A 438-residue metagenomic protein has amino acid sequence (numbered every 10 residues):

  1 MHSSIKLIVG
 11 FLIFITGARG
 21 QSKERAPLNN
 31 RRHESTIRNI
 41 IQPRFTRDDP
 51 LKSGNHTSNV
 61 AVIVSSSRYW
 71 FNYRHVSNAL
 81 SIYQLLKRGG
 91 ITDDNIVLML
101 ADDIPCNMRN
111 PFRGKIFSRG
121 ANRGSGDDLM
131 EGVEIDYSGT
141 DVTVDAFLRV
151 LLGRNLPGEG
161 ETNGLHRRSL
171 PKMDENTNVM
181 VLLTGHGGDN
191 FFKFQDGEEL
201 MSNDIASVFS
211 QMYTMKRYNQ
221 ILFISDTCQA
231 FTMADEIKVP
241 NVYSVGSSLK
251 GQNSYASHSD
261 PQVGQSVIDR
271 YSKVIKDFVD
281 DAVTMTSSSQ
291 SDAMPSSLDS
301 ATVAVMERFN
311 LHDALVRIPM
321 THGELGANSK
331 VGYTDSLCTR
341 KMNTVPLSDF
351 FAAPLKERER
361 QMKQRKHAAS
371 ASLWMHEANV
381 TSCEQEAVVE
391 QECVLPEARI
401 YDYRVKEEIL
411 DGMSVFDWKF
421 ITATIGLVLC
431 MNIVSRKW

Functional and structural regions predicted by a protein language model:
M1-G10: Classical eukaryotic N-terminal signal peptides for Sec-dependent ER targeting/secretion, especially the positively
F11-A18: Hydrophobic h-region of N-terminal signal peptides that target proteins for export in Gram-negative bacteria
R19-W438: Cysteine endopeptidase catalytic domains of the caspase/legumain-like
